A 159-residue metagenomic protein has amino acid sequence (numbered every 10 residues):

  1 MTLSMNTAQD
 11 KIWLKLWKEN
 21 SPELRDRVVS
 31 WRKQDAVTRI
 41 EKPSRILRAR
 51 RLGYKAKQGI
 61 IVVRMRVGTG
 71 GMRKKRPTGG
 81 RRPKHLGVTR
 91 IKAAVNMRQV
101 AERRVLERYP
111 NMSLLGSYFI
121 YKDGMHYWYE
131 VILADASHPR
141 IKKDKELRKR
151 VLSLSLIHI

Functional and structural regions predicted by a protein language model:
T2-K122, D135: Ribosome large-subunit tunnel/peptidyl-transferase-proximal elements
W31, H138, S153: Positively charged, glycine-rich low-complexity segments
T78, D144-E146: Short coil/turn segments at secondary-structure boundaries
Y127-D135: A short beta-strand motif that forms the metal-chelation/ATP-contact edge of phosphoryl-transfer active sites
A134, E146-L147: Compact beta-sheet-dominated globular domain cores
D135-K142: Short, charged/polar, Gly/Pro-enriched secondary-structure boundary elements
L147-L154: Helix-rich interaction surfaces within compact, conserved domain-sized segments that mediate assembly or partner
I157-I159: Conserved small/polar residues in nucleotide/adenosyl-binding loops
